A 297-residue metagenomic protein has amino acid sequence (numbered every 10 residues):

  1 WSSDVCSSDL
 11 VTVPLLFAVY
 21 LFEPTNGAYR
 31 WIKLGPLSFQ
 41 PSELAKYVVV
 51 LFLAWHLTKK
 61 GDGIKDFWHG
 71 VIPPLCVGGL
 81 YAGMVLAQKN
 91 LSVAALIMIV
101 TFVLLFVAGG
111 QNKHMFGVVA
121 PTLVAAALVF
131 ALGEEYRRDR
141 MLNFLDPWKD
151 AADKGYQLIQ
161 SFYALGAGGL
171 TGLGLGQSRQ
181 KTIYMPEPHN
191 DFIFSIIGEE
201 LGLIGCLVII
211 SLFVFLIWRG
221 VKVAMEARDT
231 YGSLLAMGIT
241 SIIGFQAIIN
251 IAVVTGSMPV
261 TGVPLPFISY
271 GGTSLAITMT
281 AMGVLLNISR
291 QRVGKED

Functional and structural regions predicted by a protein language model:
S3-Q157, S195-T255, T280-V284, D297: Hydrophobic alpha-helical transmembrane segments of multi-pass inner membrane proteins, especially in bacterial systems
G35-A45, A87-K89, G169-G174, V263-I277: Glycine/serine-rich anion-binding loops at beta->alpha junctions that coordinate negatively charged ligand groups
G35-L37, F144, A164, L175-G176 (+1 more regions): Generic beta-structure capping elements
N90-A95, L173-S178, P188-N190, L207 (+3 more regions): Transmembrane helix boundary and interhelical junction motifs in multipass membrane proteins
G117, A167-G168, E187-D191, G205 (+5 more regions): Alpha-helix boundary/capping detector
G155-G176: Extracytosolic (periplasmic/ER-lumenal) interhelical loops and adjacent juxtamembrane/interface segments of multi-pass
G169-I204, A227, Y231: Long extracytoplasmic/lumenal interhelical loops at the membrane interface of multi-pass membrane proteins
I249-D297: A juxtamembrane structural motif centered on a specific transmembrane helix
